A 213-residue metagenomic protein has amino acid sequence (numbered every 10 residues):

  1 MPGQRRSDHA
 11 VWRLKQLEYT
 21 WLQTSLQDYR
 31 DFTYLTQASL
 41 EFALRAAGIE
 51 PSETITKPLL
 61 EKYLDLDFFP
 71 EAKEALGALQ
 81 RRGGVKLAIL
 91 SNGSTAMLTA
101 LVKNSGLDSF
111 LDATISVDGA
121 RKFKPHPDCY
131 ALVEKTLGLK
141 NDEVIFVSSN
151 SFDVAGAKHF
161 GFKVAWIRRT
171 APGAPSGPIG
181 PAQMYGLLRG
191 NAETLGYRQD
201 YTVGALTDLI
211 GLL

Functional and structural regions predicted by a protein language model:
M1: Asp-based phosphoryl-transfer active-site loop
Q4-R5, E50, D108, K140: Short coil/loop linkers at secondary-structure junctions
R6, V11-L14, T20-P58: A metal-dependent, Asp-based hydrolase signature
V11, A38-F42, P58, E74 (+3 more regions): Alpha-helical elements of Rossmann-like donor-binding domains used by nucleotide-donor carbohydrate transfer enzymes
S52-F68, A72-S105, T114-V117: Substrate-recognition element of Asp-dependent hydrolases with the DxDx(T/V) motif
G77, S94-T95, T99-L213: Asp-based, Mg2+/Mn2+-dependent phosphohydrolase catalytic module
